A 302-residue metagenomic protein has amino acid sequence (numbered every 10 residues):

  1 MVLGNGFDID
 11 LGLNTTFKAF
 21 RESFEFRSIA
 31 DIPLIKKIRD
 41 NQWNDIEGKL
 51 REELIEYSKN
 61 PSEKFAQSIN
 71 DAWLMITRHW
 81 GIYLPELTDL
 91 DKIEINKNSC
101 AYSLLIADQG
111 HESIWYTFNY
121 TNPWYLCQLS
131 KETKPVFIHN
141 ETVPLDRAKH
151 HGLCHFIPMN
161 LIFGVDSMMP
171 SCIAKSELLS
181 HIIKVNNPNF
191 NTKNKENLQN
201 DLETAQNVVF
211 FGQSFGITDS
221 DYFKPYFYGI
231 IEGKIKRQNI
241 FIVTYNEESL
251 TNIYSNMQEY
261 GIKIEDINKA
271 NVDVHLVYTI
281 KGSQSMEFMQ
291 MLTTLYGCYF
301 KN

Functional and structural regions predicted by a protein language model:
M1-A30: An N-terminal structural lobe/cap that precedes and organizes the functional/catalytic core across diverse proteins
M1-L11, E196-N302: SIR2/sirtuin-family catalytic core signature
L11-L13, A19, L50, W80 (+1 more regions): Residue-level recognition of conserved structural "scaffold" positions that shape functional pockets and channels
L13, F17-A19, S23, P144 (+4 more regions): A generic structural micro-environment signature that highlights single residues at secondary-structure boundaries
F17-R21, E132-T133, Y226-Y228: Glycine-rich, phosphate-binding/catalytic loops in enzymes
F20, R51-E56, F163-T192, E196 (+2 more regions): A broadly tuned preference for mixed-charge, low-complexity surface segments
R27-K193, T204: Extended, H/D-rich, highly charged conserved domains that either
